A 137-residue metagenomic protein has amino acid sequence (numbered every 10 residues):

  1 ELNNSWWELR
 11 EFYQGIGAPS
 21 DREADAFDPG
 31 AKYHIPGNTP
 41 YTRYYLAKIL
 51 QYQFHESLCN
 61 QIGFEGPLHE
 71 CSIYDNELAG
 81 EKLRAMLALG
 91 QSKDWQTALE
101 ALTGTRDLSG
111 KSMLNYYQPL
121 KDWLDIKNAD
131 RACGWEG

Functional and structural regions predicted by a protein language model:
E1-G137: C-terminal, non-catalytic "cap/extension" segments appended to globular domains
